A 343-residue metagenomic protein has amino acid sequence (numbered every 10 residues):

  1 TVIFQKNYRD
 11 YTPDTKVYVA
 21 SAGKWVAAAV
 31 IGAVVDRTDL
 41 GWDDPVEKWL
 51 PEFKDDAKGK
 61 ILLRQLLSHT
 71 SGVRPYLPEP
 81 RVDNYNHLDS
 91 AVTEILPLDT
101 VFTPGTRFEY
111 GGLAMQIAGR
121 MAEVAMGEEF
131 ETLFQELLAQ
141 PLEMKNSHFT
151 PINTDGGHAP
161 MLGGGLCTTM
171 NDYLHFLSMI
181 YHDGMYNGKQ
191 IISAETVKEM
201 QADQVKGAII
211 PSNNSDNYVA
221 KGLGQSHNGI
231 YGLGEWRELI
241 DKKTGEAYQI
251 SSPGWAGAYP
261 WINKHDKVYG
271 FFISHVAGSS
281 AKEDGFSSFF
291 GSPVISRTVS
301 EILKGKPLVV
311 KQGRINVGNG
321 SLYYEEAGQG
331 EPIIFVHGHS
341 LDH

Functional and structural regions predicted by a protein language model:
T1-Y11, V17, A33-G41, S68 (+6 more regions): N-terminal leader/targeting segments and the immediately adjacent pre-domain N-terminus
T1-Y11, W42, Y85, E143-K145 (+2 more regions): A short, well-structured edge-of-sheet supersecondary motif
P13, Y18-A22, D36-R74, P78 (+3 more regions): Active-site helix/loop module of the DD-peptidase/beta-lactamase fold, centered on the serine-lysine SxxK catalytic
K24, S71, S274-H275, F335-G338: Glycine-rich His-Gly loop
N146-N171, A202-H265, Y269: Active-site Gly/Thr loop motif
Q201-S215, I240, S279-V309: Short, gly/Ser/Thr-rich active-site loops of penicillin-recognizing serine hydrolases
L308-S321: N-terminal cap/lid segment of alpha/beta-hydrolase-fold proteins
G320-H343: Conserved HGGG/HGGXW glycine-rich cap/lid loop of the alpha/beta-hydrolase fold
